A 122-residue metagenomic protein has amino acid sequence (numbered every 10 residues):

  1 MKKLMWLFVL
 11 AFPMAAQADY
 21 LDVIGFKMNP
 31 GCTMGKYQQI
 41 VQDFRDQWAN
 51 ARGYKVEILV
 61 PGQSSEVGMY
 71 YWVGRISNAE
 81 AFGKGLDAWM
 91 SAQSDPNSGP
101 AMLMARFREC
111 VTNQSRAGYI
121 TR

Functional and structural regions predicted by a protein language model:
L4-M14: Sec-dependent N-terminal signal peptides
M14-D95, A105-R122: Short S/T/G/P-rich N-terminal loop/turn motif that feeds into the first structured element of a domain
S98-P100: Non-heme di-metal
